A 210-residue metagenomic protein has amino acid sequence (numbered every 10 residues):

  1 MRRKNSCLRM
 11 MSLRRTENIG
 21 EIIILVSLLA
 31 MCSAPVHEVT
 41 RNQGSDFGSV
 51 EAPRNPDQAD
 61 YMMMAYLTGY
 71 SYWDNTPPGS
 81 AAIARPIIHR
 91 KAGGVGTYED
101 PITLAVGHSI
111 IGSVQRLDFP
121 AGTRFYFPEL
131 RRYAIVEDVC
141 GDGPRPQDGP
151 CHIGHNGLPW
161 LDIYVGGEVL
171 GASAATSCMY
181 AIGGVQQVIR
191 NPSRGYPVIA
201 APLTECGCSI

Functional and structural regions predicted by a protein language model:
M1-R15: N-terminal secretory signal peptides that target proteins for export/translocation
N5-S6, I19, Q43: N-terminal cationic leader/targeting segments used for protein routing and processing
N18-L25: Sec-dependent signal peptide recognition, specifically the positively charged N-region followed immediately by
A30-M31: C-terminal motif of bacterial Sec signal peptides marking the signal peptidase cleavage site
P35-E38: Sec-dependent signal peptide cleavage junction
N42-G44, G48-I210: Solvent-exposed, well-ordered loop and adjacent helix/strand elements within mature globular domains that form
